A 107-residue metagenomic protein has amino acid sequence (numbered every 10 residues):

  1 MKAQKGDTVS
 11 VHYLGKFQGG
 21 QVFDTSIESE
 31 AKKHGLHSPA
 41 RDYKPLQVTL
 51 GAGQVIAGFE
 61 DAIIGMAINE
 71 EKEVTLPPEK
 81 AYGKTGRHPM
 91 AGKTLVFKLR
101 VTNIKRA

Functional and structural regions predicted by a protein language model:
M1-A107: FKBP-type peptidyl-prolyl cis-trans isomerases
